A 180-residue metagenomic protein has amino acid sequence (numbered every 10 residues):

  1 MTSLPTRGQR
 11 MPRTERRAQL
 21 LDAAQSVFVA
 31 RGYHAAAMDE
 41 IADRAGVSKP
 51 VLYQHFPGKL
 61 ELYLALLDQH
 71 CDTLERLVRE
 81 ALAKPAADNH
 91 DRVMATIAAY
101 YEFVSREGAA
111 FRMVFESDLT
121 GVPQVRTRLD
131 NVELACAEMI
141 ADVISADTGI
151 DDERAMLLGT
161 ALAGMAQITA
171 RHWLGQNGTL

Functional and structural regions predicted by a protein language model:
M1-E15: N-terminal intrinsically disordered/low-complexity leader segments
R16, K59, L66, H70 (+6 more regions): Hydrophobic/aromatic residues within well-ordered alpha-helical segments
Q19, A23, V27-E61, A65: Helix-turn-helix
A23-A30, T73-K84, M165-Q176: Solvent-exposed, amphipathic alpha-helical segments
A65, R79-R106, I150, L158-L162: Hydrophobic alpha-helical connector segments
D72-R76, P123-T148, M156-A161: Amphipathic alpha-helical packing segments from all-alpha helical-bundle domains
F103-Q124, E138-A141, I168-G175: Amphipathic alpha-helical segments used for helix-helix packing
D152-H172: Hydrophobic alpha-helical segments that form the core of small-molecule binding pockets and/or dimer interfaces
